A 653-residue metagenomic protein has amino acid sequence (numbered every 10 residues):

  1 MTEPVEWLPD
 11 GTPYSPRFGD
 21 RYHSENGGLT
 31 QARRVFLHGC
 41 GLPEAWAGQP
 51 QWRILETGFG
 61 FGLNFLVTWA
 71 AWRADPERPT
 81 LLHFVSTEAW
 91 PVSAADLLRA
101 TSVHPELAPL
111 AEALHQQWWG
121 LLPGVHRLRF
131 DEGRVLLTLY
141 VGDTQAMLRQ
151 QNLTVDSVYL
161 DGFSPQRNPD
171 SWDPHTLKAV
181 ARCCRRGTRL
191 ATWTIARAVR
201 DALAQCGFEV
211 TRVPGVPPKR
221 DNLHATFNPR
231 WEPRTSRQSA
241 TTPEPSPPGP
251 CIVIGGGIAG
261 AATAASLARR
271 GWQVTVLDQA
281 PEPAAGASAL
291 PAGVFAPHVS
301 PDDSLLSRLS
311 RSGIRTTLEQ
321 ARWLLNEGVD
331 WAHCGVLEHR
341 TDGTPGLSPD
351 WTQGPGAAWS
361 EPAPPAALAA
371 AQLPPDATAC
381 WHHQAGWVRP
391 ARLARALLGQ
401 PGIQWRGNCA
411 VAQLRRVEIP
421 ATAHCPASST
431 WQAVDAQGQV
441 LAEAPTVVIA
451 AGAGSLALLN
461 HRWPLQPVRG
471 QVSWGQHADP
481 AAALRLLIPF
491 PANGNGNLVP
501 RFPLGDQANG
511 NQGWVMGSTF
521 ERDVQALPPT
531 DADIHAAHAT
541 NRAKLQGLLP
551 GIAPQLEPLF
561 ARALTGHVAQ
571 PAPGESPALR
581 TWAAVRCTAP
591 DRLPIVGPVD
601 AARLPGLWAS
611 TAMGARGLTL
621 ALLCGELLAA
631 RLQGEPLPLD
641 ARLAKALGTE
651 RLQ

Functional and structural regions predicted by a protein language model:
M1-W52, W69-P105, E650: Rossmann-like AdoMet
A100-R149: S-adenosyl-L-methionine
G249-T275: N-terminal Rossmann-like FAD-binding beta1-loop-alpha1 element of flavoenzymes
R269-A289: Glycine-rich FAD pyrophosphate-binding loop
G293-A377: Dinucleotide-binding Rossmann-like beta1-alpha1 core, especially the glycine-rich loop that anchors the ADP
D303, D435, V440-A543, L548-A563: Flavin-dependent oxidoreductases
W381-A436, P445-T446, A450: Helical element adjacent to the flavin cofactor pocket in flavoenzyme catalytic cores
Q384, A553-Q653: C-terminal catalytic lobe of FAD-dependent flavoproteins
